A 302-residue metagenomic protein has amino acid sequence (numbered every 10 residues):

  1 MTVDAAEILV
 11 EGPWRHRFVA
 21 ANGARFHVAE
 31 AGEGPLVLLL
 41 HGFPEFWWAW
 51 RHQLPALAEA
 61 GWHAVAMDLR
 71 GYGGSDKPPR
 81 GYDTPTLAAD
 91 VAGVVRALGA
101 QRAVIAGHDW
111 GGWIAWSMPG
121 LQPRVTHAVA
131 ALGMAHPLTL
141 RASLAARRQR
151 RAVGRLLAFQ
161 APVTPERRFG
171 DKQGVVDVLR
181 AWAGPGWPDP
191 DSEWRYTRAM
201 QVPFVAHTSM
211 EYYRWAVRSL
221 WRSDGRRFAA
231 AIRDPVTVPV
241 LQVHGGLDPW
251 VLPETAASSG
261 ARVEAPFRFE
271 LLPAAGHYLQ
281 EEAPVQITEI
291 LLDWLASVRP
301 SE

Functional and structural regions predicted by a protein language model:
T2-R17, A24-V28, V65, Y72-A106 (+4 more regions): Flexible "cap/lid" subdomain of the alpha/beta-hydrolase fold that forms the substrate-access gate
A24, G34, A275: A generic "binding-loop/recognition-motif" signal
E30-G74: Conserved HGGG/HGGXW glycine-rich cap/lid loop of the alpha/beta-hydrolase fold
P35, E45, H52, W113 (+2 more regions): Short alpha-helical
E45, A56-L57, G112, D248 (+1 more regions): Alpha-helical and His/Cys-centered functional microenvironments
A275-P284, T288: Catalytic histidine-centered segment of alpha/beta-hydrolase-like enzymes
S301-E302: Intrinsically disordered, low-complexity proline-rich regions
